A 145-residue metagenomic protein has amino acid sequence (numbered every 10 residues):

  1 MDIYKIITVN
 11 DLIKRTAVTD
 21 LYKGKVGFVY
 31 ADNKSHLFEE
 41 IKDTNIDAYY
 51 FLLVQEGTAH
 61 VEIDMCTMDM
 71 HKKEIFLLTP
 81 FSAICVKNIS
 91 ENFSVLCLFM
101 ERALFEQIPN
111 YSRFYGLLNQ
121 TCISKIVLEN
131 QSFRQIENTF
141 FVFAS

Functional and structural regions predicted by a protein language model:
M1-E62, M68: Generic protein-terminus/edge-of-domain signal
Y4-Y22, V86-A144: A hydrophobic/aromatic-rich effector-binding and dimerization subdomain of bacterial HTH-type transcriptional regulators
H36-F38, K72-K73, F81, A103: Tight coil/turn sites that cap or link beta-strands
D47-A48, K72, N92-S94: A structure-centric signal for secondary-structure junctions around beta-strands
F51, I75-L77, C97: Conserved hydrophobic/aromatic beta-strand scaffold that supports enzyme active sites
E56, P80-S82, M100-R102: Residues immediately flanking
H60-E62, L78, I84-S90: Short beta-strand His + acidic residue motifs that chelate non-heme Fe in jelly-roll/DSBH and cupin folds
M65-T79: Short acidic-glycine-tyrosine-enriched beta hairpin
